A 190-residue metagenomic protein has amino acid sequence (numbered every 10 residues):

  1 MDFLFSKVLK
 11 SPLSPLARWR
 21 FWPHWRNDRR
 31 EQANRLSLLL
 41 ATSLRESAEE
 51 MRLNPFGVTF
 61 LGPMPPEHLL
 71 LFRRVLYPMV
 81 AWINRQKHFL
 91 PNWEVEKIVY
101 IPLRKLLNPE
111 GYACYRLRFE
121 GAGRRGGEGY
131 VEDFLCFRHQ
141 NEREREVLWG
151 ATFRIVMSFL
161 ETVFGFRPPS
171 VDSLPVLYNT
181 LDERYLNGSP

Functional and structural regions predicted by a protein language model:
M1-R45, F60-P65: Conserved Nudix-box catalytic region and its N-terminal flanking loop in Nudix hydrolases and closely related
P23, F60-P78, W82-P190: Nudix hydrolase/Nudix homology domain
P55-G57: Short acidic capping loops at alpha-helix termini that bridge into adjacent secondary structure
